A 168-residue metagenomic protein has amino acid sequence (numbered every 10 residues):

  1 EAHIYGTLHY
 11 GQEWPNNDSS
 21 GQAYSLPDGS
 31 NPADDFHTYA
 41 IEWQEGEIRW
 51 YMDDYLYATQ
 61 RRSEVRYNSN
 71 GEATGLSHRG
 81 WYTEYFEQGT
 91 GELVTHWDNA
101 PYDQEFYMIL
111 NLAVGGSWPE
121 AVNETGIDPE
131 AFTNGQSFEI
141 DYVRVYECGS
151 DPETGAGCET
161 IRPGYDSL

Functional and structural regions predicted by a protein language model:
E1-L168: GH16 jelly-roll
